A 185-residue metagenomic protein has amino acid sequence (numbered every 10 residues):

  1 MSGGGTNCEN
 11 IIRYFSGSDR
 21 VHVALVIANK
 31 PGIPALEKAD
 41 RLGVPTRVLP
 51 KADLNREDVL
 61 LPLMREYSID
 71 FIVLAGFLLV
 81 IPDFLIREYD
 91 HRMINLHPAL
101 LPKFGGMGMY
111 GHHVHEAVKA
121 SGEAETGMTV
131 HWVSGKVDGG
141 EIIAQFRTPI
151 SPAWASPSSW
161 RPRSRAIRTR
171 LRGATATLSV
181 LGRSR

Functional and structural regions predicted by a protein language model:
M1-R185: One-carbon transfer enzymes
